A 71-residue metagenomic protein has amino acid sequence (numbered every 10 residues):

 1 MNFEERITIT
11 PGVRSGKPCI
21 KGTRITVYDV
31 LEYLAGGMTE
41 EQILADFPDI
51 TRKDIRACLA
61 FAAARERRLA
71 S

Functional and structural regions predicted by a protein language model:
M1-S15: Basic, low-complexity segments
C19: Conserved phosphate-binding loops in nucleotide/dinucleotide-binding enzymes
T26-S71: Long, charge-rich, low-complexity alpha-helical segments
